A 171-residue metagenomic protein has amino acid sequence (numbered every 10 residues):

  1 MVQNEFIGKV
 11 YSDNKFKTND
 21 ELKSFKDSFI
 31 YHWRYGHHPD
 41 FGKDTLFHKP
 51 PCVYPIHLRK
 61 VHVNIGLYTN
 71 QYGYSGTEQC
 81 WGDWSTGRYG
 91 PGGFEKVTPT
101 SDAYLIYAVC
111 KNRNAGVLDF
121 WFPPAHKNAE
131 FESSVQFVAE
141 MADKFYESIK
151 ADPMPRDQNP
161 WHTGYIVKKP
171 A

Functional and structural regions predicted by a protein language model:
M1-D102, K111-A115, P123-A171: Basic, Lys/Arg-enriched alpha-helical interface segments
